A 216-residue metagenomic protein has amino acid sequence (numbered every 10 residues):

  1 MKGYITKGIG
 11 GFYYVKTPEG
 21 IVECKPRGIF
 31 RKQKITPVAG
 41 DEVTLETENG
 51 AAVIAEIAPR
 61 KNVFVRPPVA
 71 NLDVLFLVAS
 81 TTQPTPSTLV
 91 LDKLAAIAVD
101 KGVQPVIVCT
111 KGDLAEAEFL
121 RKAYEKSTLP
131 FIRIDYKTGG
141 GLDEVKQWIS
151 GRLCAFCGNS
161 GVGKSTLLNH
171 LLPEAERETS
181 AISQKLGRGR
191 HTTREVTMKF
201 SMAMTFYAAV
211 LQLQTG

Functional and structural regions predicted by a protein language model:
M1-P86: N-terminal accessory targeting/assembly segments
G10, A95-V99, D113, K122-E125 (+4 more regions): Signal for well-folded cores of large energy- and translation-related assemblies
I29, E174-T205, Q214: Switch I (effector-binding) loop of TRAFAC-class P-loop GTPase G-domains
N49-G50, T81-P84, G112-A115, K137-G140 (+1 more regions): Conserved nucleotide-binding/hydrolysis micro-motifs of P-loop NTPases
V63-I132: Conserved C-terminal guanine-recognition region of P-loop GTPase G domains, centered on the G4
P105, F131, C154, T205-F206: Hydrophobic anchor at the start of a short beta-strand that flanks the dinucleotide cofactor-binding loop
K111-V162: Canonical P-loop GTPase G-domain recognition
S160, S165-T166, H170: Walker A/P-loop
